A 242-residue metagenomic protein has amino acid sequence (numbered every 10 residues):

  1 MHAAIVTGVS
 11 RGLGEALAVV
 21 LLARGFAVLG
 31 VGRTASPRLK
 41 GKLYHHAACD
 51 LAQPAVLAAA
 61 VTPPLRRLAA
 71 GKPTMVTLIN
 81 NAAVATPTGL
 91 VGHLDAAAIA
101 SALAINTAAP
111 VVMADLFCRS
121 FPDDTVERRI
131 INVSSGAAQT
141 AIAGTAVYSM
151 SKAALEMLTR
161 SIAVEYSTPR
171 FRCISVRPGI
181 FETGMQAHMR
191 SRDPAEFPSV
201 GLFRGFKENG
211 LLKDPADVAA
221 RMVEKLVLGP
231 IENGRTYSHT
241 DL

Functional and structural regions predicted by a protein language model:
S10, G14, A18: N-terminal Rossmann NAD(P)H-binding glycine-rich loop of SDR-like oxidoreductase domains
K42-A55: Rossmann-fold cofactor-recognition segment
T74, V84-A100, R119, G144-V147: Conserved mid-core segment of classical short-chain dehydrogenase/reductases
A114, S151: Active-site helix of classical SDR
S135: Residue(s) in the substrate-gating loop at a strand-loop-helix junction that position the organic substrate next
T140, S161-F171: Active-site-adjacent segment of SDR/Rossmann-fold oxidoreductases
S175, T183, P194-L242: C-terminal helical subdomain
